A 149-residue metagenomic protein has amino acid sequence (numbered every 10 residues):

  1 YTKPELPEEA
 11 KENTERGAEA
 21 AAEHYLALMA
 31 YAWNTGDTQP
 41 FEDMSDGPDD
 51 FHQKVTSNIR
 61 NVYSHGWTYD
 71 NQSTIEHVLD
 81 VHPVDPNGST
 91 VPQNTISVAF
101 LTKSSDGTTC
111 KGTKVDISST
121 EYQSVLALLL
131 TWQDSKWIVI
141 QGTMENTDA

Functional and structural regions predicted by a protein language model:
Y1-Y69: Core segments of small alpha/beta cavity-forming domains
W33-N34, D49, I75-H77, E145: Amphipathic alpha-helical interaction segments
S45-P48, T56, S73, F100-S104 (+1 more regions): A mature extracytoplasmic/lumenal domain signature
N58-N61, Y69-N71, G88, T113-V115: Short, charged/polar low-complexity linear motifs in solvent-exposed/disordered segments
S64-D85: A short, amphipathic edge element
H82-A149: Exposed beta-sheet edge and beta->alpha loop/turn motif
